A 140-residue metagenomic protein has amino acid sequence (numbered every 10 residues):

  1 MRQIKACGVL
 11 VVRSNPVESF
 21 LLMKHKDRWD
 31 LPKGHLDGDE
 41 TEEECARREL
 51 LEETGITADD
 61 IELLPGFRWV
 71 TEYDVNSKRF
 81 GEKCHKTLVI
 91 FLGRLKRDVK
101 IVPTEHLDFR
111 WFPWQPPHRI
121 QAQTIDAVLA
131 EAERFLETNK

Functional and structural regions predicted by a protein language model:
M1-S19: Conserved N-terminal beta-strand and adjoining loop/helix that marks the start of the Nudix/MutT-like hydrolase domain
I4-A6, K26, K83-L88: Short connector loops at helix/strand junctions that flank enzyme active sites, especially segments positioning acidic
V11-N15, H25, G93-L95: Active-site beta-strand termini and strand-to-loop segments that position acidic
P16-T57: Conserved Nudix-box catalytic region and its N-terminal flanking loop in Nudix hydrolases and closely related
D30, H85, W111: Short aromatic/basic micro-patch
I56-D98: Active-site segment of metal-dependent pyrophosphate-handling enzymes, primarily the Nudix hydrolase catalytic core
I90-R94, V99-A132: NUDIX/MutT-family hydrolases
